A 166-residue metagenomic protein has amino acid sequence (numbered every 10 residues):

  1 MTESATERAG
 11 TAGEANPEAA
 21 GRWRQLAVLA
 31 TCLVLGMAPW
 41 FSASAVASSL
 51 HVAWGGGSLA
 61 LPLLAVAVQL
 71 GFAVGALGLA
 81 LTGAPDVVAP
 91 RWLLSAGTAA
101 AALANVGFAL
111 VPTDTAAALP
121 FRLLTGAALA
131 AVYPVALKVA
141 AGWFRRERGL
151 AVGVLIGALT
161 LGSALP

Functional and structural regions predicted by a protein language model:
T2-M37: Cytosolic juxtamembrane N-terminal segment immediately preceding the first transmembrane helix of multi-pass
R24-Q25, T31-S58, A76-L79: Extracytoplasmic
L33, A65, Q69, T98 (+1 more regions): Small-residue-rich transmembrane alpha-helices and their cytosolic helix-loop interfaces in multi-pass secondary
M37, F41, G126-P134, A164: Small-residue-rich segments within alpha-helical transmembrane domains of MFS-like 12-TM solute carriers
F41, V68-L77, A164: Residue-level signature of mid-helix packing/kink "hotspots" within the transmembrane helices of 12-pass Major
V74-D114: Conserved MFS/SLC helix-loop-helix module at the cytosolic interface between two early adjacent transmembrane helices
D114-R122: Short hydrophobic/alpha-helical segments at membrane-entry points of transmembrane helices in Major Facilitator
F121-G157: Cytoplasmic helix-loop-helix junction between adjacent transmembrane helices in 12-TM secondary transporters
